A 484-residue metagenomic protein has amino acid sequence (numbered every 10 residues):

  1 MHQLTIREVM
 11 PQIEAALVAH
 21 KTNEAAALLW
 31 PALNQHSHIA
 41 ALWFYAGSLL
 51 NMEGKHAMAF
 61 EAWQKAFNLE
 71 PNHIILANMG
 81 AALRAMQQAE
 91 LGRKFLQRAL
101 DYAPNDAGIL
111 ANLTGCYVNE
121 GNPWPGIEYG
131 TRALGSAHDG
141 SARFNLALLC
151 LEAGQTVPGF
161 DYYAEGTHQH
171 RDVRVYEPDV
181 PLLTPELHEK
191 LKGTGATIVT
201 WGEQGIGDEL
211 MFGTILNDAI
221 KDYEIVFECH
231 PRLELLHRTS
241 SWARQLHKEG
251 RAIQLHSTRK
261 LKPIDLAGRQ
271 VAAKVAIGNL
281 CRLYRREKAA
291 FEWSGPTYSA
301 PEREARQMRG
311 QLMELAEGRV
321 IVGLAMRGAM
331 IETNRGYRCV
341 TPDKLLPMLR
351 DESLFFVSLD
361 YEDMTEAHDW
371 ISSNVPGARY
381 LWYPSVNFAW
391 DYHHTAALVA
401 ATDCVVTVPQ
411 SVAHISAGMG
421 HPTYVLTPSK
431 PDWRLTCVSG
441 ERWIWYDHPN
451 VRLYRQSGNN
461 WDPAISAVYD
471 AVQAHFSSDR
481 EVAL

Functional and structural regions predicted by a protein language model:
M1-C404, P409-L484: Alpha-helical solenoid repeat scaffolds of the TPR/TPR-like class and their adjacent stem/linker regions that mediate
